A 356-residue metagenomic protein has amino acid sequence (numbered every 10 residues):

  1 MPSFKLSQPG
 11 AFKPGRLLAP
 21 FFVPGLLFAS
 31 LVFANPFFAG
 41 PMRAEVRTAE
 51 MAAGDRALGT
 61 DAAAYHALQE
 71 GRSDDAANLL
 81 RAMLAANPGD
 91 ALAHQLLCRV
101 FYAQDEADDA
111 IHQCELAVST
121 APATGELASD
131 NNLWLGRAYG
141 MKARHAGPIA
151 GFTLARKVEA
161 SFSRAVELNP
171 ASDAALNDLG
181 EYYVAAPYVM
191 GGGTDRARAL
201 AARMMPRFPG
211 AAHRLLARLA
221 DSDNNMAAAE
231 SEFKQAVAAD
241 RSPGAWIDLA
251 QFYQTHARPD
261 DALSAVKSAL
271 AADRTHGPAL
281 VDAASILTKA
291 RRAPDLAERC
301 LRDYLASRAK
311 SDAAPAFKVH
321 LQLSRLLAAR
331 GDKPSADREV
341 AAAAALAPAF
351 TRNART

Functional and structural regions predicted by a protein language model:
G40-D105, H112, D130: N-terminal leader/linker segments that initiate helical-solenoid repeat arrays
L58, L92, D130, R137 (+6 more regions): Start-of-helix register in tetratricopeptide repeats
Y65, E181, A185, R218 (+2 more regions): Alpha-helical adaptor scaffolds
A67, F101, Y139, A146 (+5 more regions): Residue at a conserved register position within TPR or TPR-like alpha-solenoid repeats
G71-N78, Q104-L116, A146-S161, V189-A201 (+4 more regions): Structural signature of tandem alpha-helical TPR/SEL1-like repeats, specifically the intra-repeat loop/turn
A82-M83, L116-A117, R164-A165, R203-M204 (+4 more regions): Canonical positions in the second alpha-helix
P88, P122, E126, P170 (+5 more regions): Short coil turns that delineate tetratricopeptide repeat
